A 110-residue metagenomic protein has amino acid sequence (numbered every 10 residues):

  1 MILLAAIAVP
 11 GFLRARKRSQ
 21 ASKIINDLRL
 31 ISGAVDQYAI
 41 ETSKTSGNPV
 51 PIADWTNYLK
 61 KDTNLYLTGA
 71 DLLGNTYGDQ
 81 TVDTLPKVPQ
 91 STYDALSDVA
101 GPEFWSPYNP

Functional and structural regions predicted by a protein language model:
A6, G11-A53: Conserved hydrophobic/amphipathic alpha-helical signal-anchor segments
G33-D36, I40-P110: Extracellular/periplasmic head regions of type IV pilus-like filament subunits
